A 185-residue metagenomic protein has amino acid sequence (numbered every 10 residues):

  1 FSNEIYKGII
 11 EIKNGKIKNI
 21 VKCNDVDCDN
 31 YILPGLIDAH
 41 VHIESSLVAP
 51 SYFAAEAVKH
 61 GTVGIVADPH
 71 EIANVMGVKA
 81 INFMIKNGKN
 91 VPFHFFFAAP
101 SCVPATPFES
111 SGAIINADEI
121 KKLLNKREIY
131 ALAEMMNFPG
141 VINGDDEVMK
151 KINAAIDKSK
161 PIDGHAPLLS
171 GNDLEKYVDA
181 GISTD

Functional and structural regions predicted by a protein language model:
F1-N24: N-terminal metal-binding scaffold of metallo-dependent hydrolase/deaminase domains
K18, N24, P104, V141 (+1 more regions): Flexible, glycine-rich phosphate/dinucleotide-binding loops and adjacent beta-alpha linkers at cofactor/substrate
N19-A67: Replace "His-x-His-based motif
G35-I37, F97, I162: Residue-level marker for buried hydrophobic side chains located in beta-strands that build the well-ordered beta-sheet
E44, V48, I72-V75, S111 (+3 more regions): Alpha-helix capping and helix-loop boundary segments enriched in small/acidic/polar residues
V48-A49, N137-F138, P167-S170: Short beta->alpha connector loops
A54-S159: Divalent-metal coordination cores built from histidine and acidic residues
D146-D185: Functional cores that coordinate and move charged inorganic groups
